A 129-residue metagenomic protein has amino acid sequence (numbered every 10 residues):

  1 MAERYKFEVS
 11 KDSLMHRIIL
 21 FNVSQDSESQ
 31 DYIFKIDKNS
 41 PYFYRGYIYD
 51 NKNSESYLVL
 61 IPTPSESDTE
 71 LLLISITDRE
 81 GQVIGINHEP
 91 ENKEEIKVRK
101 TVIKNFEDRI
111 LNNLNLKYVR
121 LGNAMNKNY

Functional and structural regions predicted by a protein language model:
M1-Y129: Ser/Thr-rich, low-complexity intrinsically disordered terminal regions
